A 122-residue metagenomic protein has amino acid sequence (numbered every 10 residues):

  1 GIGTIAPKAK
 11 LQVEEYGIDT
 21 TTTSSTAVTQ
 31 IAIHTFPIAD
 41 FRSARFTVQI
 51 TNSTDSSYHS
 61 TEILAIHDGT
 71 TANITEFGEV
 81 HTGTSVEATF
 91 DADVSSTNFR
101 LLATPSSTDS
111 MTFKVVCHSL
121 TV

Functional and structural regions predicted by a protein language model:
G1-E14: Short sequence segments immediately N-terminal to proteolytic processing junctions that release a mature
K8, R42-R45, R100: Arginine residue identity/basic-tract feature
Q12, T47-Q49, L64, L102-T104 (+1 more regions): Residue-level recognition of well-ordered beta-strand positions that form the cores of beta-sheet-rich folds across
I18-S43, I50-Y58, T71, T82-V86 (+2 more regions): Surface-exposed ligand/attachment interfaces on beta-rich extracellular proteins
Y58-H67: Short, surface-exposed beta-strand/strand-loop-strand elements in extracellular ectodomains
E79-V122: Low-complexity intrinsically disordered segments
